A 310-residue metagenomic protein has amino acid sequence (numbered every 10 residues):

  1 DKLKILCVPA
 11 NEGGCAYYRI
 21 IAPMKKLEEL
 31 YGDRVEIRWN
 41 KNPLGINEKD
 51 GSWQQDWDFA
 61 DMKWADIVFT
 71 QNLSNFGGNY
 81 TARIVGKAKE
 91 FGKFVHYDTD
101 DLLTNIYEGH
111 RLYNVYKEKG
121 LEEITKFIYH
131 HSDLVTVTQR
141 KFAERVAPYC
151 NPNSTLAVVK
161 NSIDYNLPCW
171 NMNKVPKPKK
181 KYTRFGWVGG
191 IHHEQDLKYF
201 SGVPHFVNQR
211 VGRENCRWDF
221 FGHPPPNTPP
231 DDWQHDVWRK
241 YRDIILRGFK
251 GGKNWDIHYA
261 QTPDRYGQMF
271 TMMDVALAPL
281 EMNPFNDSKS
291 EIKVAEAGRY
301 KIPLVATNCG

Functional and structural regions predicted by a protein language model:
D1-N75: N-terminal pre-catalytic "stem/leader" segment of glycosyltransferase-like enzymes
N11-K26, W39, D164-Y266, T271: Conserved catalytic-core segment of nucleotide-activated headgroup transferases in glycan assembly
W53-W57, K63, R83-F91, V115-V135: Membrane-proximal helix-turn-helix segments that form the acceptor-binding/catalytic region of lipid-linked
V68-F69, H96, H130-R140: A short beta-strand/loop micro-motif in the catalytic core of glycosyltransferases that engages the nucleotide-sugar
T70-E90, T104, L197-F200: An aromatic- and histidine-rich active-site surface loop
H96-T125, N166-W170, K181: Acceptor-binding helix/loop patch of EC 2.4 sugar-transfer enzymes, predominantly nucleotide-sugar-dependent
K141, S162: Carbohydrate-associated surface elements
H192-Q195, A260-R299, V305-G310: Nucleotide-sugar-dependent
